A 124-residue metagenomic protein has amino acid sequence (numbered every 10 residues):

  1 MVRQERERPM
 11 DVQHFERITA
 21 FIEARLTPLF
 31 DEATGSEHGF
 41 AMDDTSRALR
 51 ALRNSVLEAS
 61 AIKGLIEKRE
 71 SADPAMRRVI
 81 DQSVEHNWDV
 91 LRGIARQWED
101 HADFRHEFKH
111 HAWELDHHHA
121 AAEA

Functional and structural regions predicted by a protein language model:
M1, D11, R78-V79, D89: Detector for intrinsically disordered, low-structure N-terminal pre-sequences
M1-R47: Short terminal alpha-helical segments
R6, H14-I18, E58, S83 (+1 more regions): Compositionally biased, low-complexity segments enriched in small residues
F30-T45, I66-V79, A95-R105: Charged, low-complexity interaction regions
L52-S60: Short, contiguous, well-structured surface segments enriched in hydrophobic/aromatic residues
A61-G64, A122: Long, contiguous all-alpha helical interaction modules
V79-A124: Amphipathic alpha-helical binding modules
